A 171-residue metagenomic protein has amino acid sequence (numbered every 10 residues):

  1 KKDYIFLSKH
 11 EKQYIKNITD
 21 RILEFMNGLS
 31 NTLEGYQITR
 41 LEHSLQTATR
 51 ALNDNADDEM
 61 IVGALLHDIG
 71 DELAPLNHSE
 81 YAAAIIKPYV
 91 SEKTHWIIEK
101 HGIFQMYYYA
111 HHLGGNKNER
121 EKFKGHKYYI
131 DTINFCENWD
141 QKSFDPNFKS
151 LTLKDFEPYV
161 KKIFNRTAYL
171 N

Functional and structural regions predicted by a protein language model:
K1-L65, I69-N171: Metal-dependent phosphohydrolase cores
